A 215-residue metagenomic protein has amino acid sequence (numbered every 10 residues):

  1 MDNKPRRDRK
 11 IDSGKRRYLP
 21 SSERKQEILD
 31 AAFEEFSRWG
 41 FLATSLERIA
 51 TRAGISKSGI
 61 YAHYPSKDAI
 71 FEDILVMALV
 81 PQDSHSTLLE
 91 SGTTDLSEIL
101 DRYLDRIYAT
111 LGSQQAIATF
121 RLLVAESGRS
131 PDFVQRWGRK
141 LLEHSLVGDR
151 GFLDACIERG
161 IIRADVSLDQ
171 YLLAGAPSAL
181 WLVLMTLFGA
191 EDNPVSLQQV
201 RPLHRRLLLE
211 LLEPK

Functional and structural regions predicted by a protein language model:
M1-W39, A43-I55, A62-A69, T94: Basic, helix-initiating cap at the start of DNA-binding domains
I28, S66-E72, P81, F133 (+1 more regions): Short amphipathic alpha-helical segment with a characteristic S/N-K-E followed by hydrophobic residues
F41, Y64, V124-S130, K140-L141: Short helix-capping/turn signature of helix-turn-helix
I74-Y103: Amphipathic alpha-helical linker/stalk segments
E98-R129, S178-L180: Helical hydrophobic small-molecule/effector-binding pocket
T110-S113, A118, P131-E158, P202: Amphipathic alpha-helical packing segments from all-alpha helical-bundle domains
Q135, D154-L207: Hydrophobic/aromatic-rich alpha-helical bundle segments in the mid-to-C-terminal region
E210-K215: C-terminal effector-binding regulatory domain of bacterial HTH transcription factors
